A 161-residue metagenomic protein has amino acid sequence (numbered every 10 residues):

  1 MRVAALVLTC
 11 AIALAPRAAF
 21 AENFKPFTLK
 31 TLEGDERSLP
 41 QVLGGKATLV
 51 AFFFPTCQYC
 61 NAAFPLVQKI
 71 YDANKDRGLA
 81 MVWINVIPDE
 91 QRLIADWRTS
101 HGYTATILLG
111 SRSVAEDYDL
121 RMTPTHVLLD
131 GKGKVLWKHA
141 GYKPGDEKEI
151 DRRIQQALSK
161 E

Functional and structural regions predicted by a protein language model:
A5-A15: Bacterial N-terminal signal peptides
A15-A21: Sec/Tat signal peptide C-region and signal peptidase I cleavage site
F27-T48: A short beta-strand-turn-helix
K46-T48, F53-T56, M122: Short pre-active-site segment immediately N-terminal to redox-active cysteine/selenocysteine motifs in thiol-based
L49-V50, M81, H126: Hydrophobic beta-strand anchors of alpha/beta hydrolase catalytic cores
N61-H101, S113-D117: Structural microenvironment flanking redox-active thiols in thiol-disulfide oxidoreductases
W97-K132: Short, internal strand/loop/helix patches that form the active-site neighborhood or redox-interaction surface
L128-E161: Thiol-/selenol-based redox modules, centered on thioredoxin-like and closely related oxidoreductase domains
